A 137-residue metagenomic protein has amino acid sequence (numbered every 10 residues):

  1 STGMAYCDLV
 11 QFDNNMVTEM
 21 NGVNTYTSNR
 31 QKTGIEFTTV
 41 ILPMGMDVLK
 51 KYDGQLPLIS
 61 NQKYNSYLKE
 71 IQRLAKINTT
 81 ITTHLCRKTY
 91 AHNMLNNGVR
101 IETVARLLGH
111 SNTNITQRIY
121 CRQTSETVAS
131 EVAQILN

Functional and structural regions predicted by a protein language model:
T2, C7, Q11-V48: Conserved tyrosine-mediated DNA breakage-rejoining catalytic core shared by Y-recombinases
T2, K51-L58, S66-R106, H110: Short, basic (Lys/Arg/His-rich) helix/loop patches that form interaction surfaces in the mid-to-C-terminal regions
C7-Q11, T39, P43-D47, Q62-E70 (+6 more regions): Feature representing long, continuous alpha-helical segments
D13, N29-K32, N96-V104, T124-T127 (+1 more regions): Short, structured secondary-structure boundary patches
N15-V23, T79, V99-I119: Short, polar N-cap/turn motifs at the start of nucleic acid-interacting alpha helices
T27-T38, D53-S60, T79-L85, Q123: Short, contiguous acidic/charged loop-to-helix segments that flank catalytic cores in large enzymes
F37-I41, D47-V48, R122-N137: DNA/chromatin major-groove-contacting recognition/catalytic segments
